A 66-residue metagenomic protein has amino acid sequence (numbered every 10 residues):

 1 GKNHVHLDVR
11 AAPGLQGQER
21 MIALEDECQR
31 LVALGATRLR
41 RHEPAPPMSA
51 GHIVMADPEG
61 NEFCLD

Functional and structural regions predicted by a protein language model:
G1-N3, P13, R20-A23: A charge-rich, low-complexity, intrinsically flexible signal that marks solvent-exposed coils, linkers, repeats
K2-H4, S49-A50: A structure-centric signal for secondary-structure junctions around beta-strands
L7: Residue-level signal for inorganic ion chemistry
R10-A11, E25-D66: Vicinal oxygen chelate
Q16-Q18, C64: Intrinsically disordered, low-complexity acidic/polar segments
Q18-E19, E27: Signature for HUH/AEP ssDNA processing cores
